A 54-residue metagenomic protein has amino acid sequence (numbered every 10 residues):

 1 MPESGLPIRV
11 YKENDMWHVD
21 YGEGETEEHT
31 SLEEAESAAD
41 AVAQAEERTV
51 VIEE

Functional and structural regions predicted by a protein language model:
M1-P2, A41: Aromatic-residue detector
P2-E25: Short aromatic-glycine-(Arg/Gly/Cys) micro-motifs in beta-strand/loop hairpins
G22, R48-E54: Charge-dense, low-complexity polyampholytic segments
T30-R48: A short, charged, amphipathic alpha-helix used as a generic interaction element across diverse proteins
